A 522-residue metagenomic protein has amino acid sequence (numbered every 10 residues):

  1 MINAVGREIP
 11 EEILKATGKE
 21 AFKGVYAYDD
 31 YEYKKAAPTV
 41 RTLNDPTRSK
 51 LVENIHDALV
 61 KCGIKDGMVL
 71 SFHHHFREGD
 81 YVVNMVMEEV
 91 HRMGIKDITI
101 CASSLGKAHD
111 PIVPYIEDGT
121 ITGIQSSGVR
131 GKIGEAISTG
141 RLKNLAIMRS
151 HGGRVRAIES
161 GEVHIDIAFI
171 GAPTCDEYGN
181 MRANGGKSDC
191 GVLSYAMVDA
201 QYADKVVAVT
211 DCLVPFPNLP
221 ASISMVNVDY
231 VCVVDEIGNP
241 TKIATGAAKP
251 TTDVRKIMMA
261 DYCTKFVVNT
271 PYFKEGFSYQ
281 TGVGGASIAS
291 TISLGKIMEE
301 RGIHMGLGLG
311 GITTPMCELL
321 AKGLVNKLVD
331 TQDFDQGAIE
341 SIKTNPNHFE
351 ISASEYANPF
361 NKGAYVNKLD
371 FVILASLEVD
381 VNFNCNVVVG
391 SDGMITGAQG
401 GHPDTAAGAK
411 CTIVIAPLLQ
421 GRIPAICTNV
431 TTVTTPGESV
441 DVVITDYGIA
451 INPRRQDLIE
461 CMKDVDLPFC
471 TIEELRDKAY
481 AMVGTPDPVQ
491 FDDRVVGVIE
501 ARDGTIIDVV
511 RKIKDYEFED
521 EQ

Functional and structural regions predicted by a protein language model:
M1-Q522: Conserved alpha/beta enzyme-core scaffold
